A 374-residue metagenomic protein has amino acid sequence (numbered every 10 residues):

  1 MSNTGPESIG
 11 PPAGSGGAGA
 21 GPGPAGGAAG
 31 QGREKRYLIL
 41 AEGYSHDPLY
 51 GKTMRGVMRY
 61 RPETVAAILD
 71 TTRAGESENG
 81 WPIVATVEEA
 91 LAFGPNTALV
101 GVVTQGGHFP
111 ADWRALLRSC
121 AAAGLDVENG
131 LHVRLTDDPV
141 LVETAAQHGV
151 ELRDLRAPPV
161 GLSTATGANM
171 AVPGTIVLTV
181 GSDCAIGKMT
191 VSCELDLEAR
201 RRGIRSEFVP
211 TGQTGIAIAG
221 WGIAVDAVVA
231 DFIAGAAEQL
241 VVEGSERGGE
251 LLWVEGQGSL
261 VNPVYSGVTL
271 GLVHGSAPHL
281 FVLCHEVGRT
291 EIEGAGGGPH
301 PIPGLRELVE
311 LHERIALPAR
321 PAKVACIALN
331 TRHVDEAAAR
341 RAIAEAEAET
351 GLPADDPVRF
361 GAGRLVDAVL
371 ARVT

Functional and structural regions predicted by a protein language model:
S2, A28-R36, L40, S45 (+8 more regions): ATP-dependent carboxylate-amine ligase catalytic core
S2-P11, P24-P48, K52-P110, P301 (+4 more regions): N-terminal glycine-/serine-/threonine-rich beta1-alpha1-beta2 phosphate-ribose binding loop of Rossmann-like
L38-L40, L99-G101, L178, L251-W253 (+1 more regions): Structural motif
V65, I83, V127, E151-L152 (+2 more regions): Hydrophobic beta-strand scaffold residues
R118, A123-I176: Extreme N-terminal, non-catalytic leader segments that precede Walker-type/kinase nucleotide-binding cores
V127-H132, L178-I186, I223-V228: Flexible, glycine/proline-enriched loop segments at strand-loop-helix junctions that form or flank small-ligand binding
N129-L135, P139, R153-L155, P159 (+4 more regions): Conserved catalytic-core segment of NTP-binding enzymes
L162-R202, S206: Walker A (P-loop) phosphate-binding motif
